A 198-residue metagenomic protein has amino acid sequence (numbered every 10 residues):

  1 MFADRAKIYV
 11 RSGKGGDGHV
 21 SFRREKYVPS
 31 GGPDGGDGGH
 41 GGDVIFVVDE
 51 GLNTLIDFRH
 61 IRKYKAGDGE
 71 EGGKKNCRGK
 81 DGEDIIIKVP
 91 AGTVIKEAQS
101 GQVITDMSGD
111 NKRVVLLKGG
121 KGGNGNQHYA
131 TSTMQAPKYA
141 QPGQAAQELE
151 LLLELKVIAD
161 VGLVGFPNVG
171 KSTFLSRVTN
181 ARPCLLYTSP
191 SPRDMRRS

Functional and structural regions predicted by a protein language model:
M1-P167, R177, R182, L186: Conserved P-loop NTPase architecture
K171: Conserved lysine of the Walker
C184-S198: Single conserved hydrophobic/aromatic residue that forms the stacking wall/gate of nucleotide- or nucleobase-binding
